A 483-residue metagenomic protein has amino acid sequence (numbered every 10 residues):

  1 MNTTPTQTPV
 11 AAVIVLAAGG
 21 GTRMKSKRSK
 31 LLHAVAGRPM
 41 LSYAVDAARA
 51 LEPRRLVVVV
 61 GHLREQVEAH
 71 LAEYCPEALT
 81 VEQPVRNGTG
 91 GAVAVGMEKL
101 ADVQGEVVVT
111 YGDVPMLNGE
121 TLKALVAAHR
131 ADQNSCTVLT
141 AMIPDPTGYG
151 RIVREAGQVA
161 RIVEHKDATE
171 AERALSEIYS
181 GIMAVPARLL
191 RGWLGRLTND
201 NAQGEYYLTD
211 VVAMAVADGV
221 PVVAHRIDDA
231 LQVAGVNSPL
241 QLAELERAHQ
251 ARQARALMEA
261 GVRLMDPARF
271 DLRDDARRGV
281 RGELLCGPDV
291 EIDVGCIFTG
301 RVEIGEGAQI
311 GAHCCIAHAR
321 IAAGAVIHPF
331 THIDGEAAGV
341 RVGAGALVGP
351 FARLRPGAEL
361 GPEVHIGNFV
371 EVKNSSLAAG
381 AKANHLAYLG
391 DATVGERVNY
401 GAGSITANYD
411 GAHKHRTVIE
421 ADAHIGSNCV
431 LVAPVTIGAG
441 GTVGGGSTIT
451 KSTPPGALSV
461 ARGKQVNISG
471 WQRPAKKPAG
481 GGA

Functional and structural regions predicted by a protein language model:
N2-A12, P39-A127, A131: Conserved N-terminal catalytic core of the sugar/cofactor nucleotidyltransferase
N2-V10, Q203-V435, I449-K451, V460 (+1 more regions): Left-handed beta-helix
A11-V35, L51, Y74: Glycine-rich N-terminal loop/short-helix segment of MobA-like nucleotidyltransferase
L16-A18, V109-Y111, L139-M142, V163 (+2 more regions): Short beta-strand segments
G19-G21, L63, V85-R86, G112-P115 (+4 more regions): Short glycine-rich anion-binding loops that position phosphate/pyrophosphate groups of nucleotides and phosphorylated
M24-R28, D410, T453: Conserved catalytic-core motifs of eukaryotic protein kinase domains, centered on the activation segment
A34, M116, A184, G235-V236: Short aromatic/basic micro-patch
E65, L117-A202, T209, G219-V220: Conserved core of the sugar-phosphate nucleotidyltransferase
